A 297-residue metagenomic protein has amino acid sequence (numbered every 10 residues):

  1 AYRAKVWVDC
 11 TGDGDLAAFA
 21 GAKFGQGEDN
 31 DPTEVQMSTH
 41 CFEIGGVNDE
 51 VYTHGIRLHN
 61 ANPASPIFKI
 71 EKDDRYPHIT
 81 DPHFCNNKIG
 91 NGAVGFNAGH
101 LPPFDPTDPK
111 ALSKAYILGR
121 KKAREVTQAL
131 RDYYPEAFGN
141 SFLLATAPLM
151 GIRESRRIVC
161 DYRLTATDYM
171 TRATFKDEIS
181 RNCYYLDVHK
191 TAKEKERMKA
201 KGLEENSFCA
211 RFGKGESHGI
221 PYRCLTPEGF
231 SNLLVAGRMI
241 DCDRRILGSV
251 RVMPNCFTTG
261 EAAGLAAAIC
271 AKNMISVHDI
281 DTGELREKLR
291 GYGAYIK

Functional and structural regions predicted by a protein language model:
A1-V6, C10-I296: Flavin (FAD/FMN)-binding glycine-rich loop and adjacent Rossmann-like elements that form
